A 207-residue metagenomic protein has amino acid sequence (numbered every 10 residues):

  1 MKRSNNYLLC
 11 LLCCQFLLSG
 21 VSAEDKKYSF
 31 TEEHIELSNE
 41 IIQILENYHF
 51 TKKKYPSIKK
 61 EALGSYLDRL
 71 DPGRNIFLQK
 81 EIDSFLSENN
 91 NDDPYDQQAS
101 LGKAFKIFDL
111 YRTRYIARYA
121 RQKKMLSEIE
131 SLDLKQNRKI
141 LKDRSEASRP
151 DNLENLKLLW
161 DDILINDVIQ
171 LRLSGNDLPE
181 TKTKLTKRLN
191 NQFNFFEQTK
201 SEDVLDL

Functional and structural regions predicted by a protein language model:
K2-L8: Bacterial N-terminal signal peptides that target proteins for export
N5, G20-A23: Compositionally biased regions
C10-F16: Bacterial N-terminal signal peptides
S22-L207: Flexible, low-complexity junctional segments that flank or bridge functional domains
